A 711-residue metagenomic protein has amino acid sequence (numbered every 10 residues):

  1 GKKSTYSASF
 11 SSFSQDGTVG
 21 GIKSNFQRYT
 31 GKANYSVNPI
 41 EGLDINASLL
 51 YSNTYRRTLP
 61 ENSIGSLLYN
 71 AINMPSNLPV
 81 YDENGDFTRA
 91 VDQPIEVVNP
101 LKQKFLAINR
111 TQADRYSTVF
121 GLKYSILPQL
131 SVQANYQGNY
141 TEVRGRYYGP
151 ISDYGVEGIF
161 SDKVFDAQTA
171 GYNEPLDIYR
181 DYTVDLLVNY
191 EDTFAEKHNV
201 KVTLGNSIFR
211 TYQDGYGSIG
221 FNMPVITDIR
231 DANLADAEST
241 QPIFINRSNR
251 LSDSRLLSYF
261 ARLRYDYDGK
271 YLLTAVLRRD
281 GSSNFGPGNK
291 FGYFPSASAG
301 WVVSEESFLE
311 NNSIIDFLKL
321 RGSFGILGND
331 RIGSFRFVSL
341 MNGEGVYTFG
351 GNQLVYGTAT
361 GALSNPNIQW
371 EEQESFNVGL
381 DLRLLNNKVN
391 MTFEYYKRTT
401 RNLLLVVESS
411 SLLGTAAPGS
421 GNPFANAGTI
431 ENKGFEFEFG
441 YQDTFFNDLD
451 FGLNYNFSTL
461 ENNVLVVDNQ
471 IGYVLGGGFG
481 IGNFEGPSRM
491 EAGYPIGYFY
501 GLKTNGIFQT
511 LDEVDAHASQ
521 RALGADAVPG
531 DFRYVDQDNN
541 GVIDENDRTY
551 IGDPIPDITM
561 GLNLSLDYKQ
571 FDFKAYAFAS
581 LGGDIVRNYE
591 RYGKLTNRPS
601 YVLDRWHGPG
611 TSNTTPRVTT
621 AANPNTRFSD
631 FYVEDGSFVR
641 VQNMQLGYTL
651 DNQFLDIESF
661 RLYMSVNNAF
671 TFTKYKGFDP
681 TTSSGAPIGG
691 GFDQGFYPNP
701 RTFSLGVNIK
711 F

Functional and structural regions predicted by a protein language model:
G1-I22, N62, Q103-L106, K123-S125 (+1 more regions): Residues embedded in well-ordered regular secondary structure
G1-L59, N70, M74, Y116-V119: Transmembrane beta-barrel wall of Gram-negative outer-membrane proteins
T5, Y568-N588: Glycine-rich phosphate/pyrophosphate-binding loops and their adjacent beta-strand/loop elements at enzyme active sites
N34-L43, S48-N53, D92-G149, S161-E491 (+2 more regions): Extracellular/periplasmic, surface-exposed regions of secreted and cell-surface proteins
M74-K102, D162-G171, D228-S254, G345-G361 (+2 more regions): Flexible glycine-rich, low-complexity coil/linker segments exposed to the extracellular/periplasmic environment
G155-V156, Q241, S282, L523-A527 (+1 more regions): Extracytoplasmic gating/loop element in the C-terminal half of outer-membrane beta-barrel translocons and assembly
L187-Y190, A425-P556, F578-G583, Y589: Gram-negative outer-membrane beta-barrel transporters
